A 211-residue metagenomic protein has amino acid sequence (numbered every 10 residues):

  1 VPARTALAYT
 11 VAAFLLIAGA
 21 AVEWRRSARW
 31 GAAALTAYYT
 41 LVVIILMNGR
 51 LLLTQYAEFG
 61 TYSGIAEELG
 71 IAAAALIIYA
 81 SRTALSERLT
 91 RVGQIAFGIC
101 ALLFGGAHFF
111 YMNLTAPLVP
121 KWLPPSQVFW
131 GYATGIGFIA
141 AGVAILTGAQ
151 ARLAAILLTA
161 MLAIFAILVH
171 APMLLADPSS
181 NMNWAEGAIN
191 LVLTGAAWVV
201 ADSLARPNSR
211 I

Functional and structural regions predicted by a protein language model:
V1, Y111-P124: Short juxtamembrane and helix-loop transition motifs at transmembrane-helix boundaries in membrane proteins
P2-I17, A21-F110, V128-A140, L146-I211: Extended, low-polarity transmembrane helix blocks
